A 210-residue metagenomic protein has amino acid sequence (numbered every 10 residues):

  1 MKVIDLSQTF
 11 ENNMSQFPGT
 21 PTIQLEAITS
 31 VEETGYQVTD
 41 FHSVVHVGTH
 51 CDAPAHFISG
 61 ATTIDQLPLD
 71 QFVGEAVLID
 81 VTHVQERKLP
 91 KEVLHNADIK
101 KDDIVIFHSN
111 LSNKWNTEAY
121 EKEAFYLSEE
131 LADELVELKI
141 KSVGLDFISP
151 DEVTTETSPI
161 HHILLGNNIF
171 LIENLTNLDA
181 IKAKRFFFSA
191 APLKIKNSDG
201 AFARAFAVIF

Functional and structural regions predicted by a protein language model:
M1-F210: Active-/binding-site microenvironments in catalytic and ligand-binding cores
